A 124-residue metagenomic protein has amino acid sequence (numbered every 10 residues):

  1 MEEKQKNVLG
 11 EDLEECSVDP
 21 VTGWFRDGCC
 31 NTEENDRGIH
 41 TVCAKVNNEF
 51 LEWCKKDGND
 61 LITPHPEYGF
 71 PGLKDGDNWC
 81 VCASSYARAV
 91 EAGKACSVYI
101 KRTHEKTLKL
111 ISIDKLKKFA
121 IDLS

Functional and structural regions predicted by a protein language model:
M1-E49, A120-D122: Extended boundary segments
K45-D60: Short, basic/aromatic beta-hairpin or loop at an interaction surface
I62-G69: Short alpha-helix capping/helix-loop boundary micro-motifs
Y86-K109: Short, compositionally biased
H104-S124: Glycine- and charge-enriched low-complexity intrinsically disordered segments
